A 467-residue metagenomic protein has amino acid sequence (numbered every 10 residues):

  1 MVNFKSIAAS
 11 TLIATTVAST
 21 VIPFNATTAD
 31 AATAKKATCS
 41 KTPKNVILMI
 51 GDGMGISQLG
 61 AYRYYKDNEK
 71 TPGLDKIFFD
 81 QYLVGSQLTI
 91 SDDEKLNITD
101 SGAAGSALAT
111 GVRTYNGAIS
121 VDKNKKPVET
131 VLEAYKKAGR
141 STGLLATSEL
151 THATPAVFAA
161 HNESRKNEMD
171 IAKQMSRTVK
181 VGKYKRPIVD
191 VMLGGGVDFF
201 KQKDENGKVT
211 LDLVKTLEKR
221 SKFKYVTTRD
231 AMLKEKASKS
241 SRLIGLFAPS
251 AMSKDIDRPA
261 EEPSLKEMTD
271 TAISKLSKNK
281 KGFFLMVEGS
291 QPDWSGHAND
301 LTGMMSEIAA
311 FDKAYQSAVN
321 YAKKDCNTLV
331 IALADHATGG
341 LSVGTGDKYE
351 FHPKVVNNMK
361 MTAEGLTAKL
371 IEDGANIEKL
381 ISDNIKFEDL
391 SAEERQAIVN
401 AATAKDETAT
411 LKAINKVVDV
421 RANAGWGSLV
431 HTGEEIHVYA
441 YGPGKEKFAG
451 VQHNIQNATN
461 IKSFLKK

Functional and structural regions predicted by a protein language model:
M1-T11: Bacterial N-terminal signal peptides that target proteins for export
L12-V21: Hydrophobic core
T20-K36: Sec-dependent signal peptide cleavage junction
A31-A34, P127, L265: Intrinsically disordered low-complexity regions specifically enriched for long asparagine
A34-T38, D312-Y315: Short, motif-level signal for alpha-helix interfacial/capping segments enriched in acidic residues and aromatics/proline
S40-Y62, L108-A160, S290: Mobile, glycine-rich extracellular loop/lid and propeptide segments that shape or gate substrate/ligand access
P43-N45, M54-L59, Y64-S106, T151-K467: A post-motif C-terminal structural segment
